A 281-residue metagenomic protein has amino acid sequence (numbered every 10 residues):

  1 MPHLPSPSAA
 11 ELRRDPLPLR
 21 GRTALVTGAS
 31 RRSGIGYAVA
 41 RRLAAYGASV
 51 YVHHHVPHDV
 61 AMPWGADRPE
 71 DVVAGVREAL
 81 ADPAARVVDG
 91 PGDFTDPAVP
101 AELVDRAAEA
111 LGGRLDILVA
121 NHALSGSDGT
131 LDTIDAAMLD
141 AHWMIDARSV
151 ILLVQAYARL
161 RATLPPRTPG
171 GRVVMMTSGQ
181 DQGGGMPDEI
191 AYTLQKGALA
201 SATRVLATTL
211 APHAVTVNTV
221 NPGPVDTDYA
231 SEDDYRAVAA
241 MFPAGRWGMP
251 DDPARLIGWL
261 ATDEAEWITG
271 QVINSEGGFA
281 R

Functional and structural regions predicted by a protein language model:
P2-D15, D128, T227, R236 (+3 more regions): Short C-terminal tail/terminal secondary-structure segment of NAD(P)H-dependent dehydrogenase/reductase domains
D15-H55: Canonical Rossmann dinucleotide-binding motif of NAD(H)/NADP(H)-dependent dehydrogenases/reductases, specifically
R32, A123-L124, A162-A198, T203-P212 (+1 more regions): Catalytic loop of short-chain dehydrogenase/reductase
W64-D71, D96, A101, A123-D140 (+4 more regions): Conserved mid-core segment of classical short-chain dehydrogenase/reductases
D132-V154, V174, L199, A244: Catalytic Tyr-X3-Lys loop
V154-Q155, R204: A short, exposed helix-loop element centered on a Lys and neighboring polar residues
A211, T216, I268-G270: Short, small/polar-rich loop/turn modules that mediate ligand/substrate recognition or access, typified
F242-P253, E264: A conserved structural motif in NAD(P)-dependent oxidoreductases
